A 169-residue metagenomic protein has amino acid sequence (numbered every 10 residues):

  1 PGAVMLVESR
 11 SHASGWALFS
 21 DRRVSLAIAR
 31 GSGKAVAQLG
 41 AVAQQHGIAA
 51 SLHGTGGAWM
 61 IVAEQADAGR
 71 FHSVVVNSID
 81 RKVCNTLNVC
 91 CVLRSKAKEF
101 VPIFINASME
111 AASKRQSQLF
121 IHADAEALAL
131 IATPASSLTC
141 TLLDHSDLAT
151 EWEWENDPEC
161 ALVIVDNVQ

Functional and structural regions predicted by a protein language model:
P1-M5: A glycine-rich phosphate/pyrophosphate-binding beta-strand-loop-alpha-helix module
E8, I164: Short loop/edge segments at beta-strand edges and connector loops that shape dinucleotide/nucleotide cofactor-binding
R10-S11, N88: Short, conserved alpha-helical segments within structured domains
A13-W16: Short acidic active-site motifs
F19-L26, V83-T86: Short, surface-exposed connector motifs at secondary-structure boundaries
V24-A27, P158-A161: Short active-site oxyanion
G33-E159, N167: ALDH superfamily catalytic-core signature
